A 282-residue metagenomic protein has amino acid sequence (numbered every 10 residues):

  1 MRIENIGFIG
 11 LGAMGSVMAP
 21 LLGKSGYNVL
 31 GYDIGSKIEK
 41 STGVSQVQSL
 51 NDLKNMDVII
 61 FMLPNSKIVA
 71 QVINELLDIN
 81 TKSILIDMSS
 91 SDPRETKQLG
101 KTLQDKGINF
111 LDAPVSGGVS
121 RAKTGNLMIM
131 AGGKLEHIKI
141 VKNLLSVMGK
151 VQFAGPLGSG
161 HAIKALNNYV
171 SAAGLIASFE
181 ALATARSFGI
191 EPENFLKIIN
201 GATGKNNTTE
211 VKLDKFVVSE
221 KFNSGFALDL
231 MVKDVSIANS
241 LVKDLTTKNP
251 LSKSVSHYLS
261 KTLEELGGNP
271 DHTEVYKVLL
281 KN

Functional and structural regions predicted by a protein language model:
M1-K54, V58-F61, Q152: NAD(P)+-binding Rossmann beta1-loop-alpha1 motif at the extreme N-terminus of oxidoreductases
V29, Q46, N109-L111, Q152 (+2 more regions): Hydrophobic beta-strand scaffold residues
L50-I108: Rossmann-fold NAD(P) dinucleotide-binding segment
L63, S90-Y169: Rossmann-fold dinucleotide-binding core
T124-A131, L157-F188, N200-K212, L230-K233: Active-site-proximal catalytic alpha-helix in oxidoreductases
L157, V211-H272: Interdomain hinge/lid region at the active-site interface of Rossmann-like NAD(P)-dependent oxidoreductases
E193-G201, K253-H257: Beta-strand segments within the central parallel beta-sheet cores of soluble alpha/beta enzyme folds
